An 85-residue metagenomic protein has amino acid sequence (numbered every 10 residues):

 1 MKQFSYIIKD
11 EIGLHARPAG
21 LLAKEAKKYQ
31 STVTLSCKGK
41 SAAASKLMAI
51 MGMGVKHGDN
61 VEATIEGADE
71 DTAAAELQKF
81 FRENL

Functional and structural regions predicted by a protein language model:
M1-D10: Short amphipathic
F4, S31-V33, V61: Conserved beta-strand core positions
K9-E11, T34, L85: Short linear sequence elements within intrinsically disordered, low-complexity coil regions
L14-T32, S41-K56: Amphipathic alpha-helical interaction surfaces in cytosolic regulatory modules
M51-L85: C-terminal structural segments of small proteins and small subunits
